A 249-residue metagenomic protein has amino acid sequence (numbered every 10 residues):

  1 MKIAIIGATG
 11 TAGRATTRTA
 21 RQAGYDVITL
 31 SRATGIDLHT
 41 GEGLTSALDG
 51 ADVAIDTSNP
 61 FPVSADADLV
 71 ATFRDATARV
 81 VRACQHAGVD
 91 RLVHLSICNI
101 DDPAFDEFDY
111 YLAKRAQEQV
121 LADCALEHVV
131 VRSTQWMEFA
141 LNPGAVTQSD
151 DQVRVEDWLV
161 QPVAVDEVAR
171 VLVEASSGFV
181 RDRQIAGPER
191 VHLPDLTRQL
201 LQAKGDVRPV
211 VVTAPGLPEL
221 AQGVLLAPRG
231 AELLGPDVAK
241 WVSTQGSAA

Functional and structural regions predicted by a protein language model:
M1-A23: N-terminal Rossmann NAD(P)H-binding glycine-rich loop of SDR-like oxidoreductase domains
I6, L30, T57, L92-C98 (+1 more regions): SDR active-site strand-loop-helix element
A12, A54, V165-L172, L193-L196 (+1 more regions): Non-catalytic, hydrophobic alpha-helical segments
Q22-A87, C98-F105: NAD(P)H-binding glycine-rich loop region in Rossmannoid oxidoreductase-like domains and their noncatalytic homologs
R91, S96, A116-L141, A145: Conserved beta-loop-beta element that borders a ligand/cofactor-binding pocket
E138-P143, T147-D150, E174-R183, D206-V207: Glycine/proline-rich active-site loop of Rossmann-fold NAD(P)-dependent oxidoreductases
N142-V163, E167, Q184: A conserved pocket-lining segment of Rossmann-fold NAD(P)-dependent short-chain dehydrogenase/reductase
R190-A249: Mobile cap/lid helix-loop segments that border enzyme active or cofactor-binding sites and regulate substrate access
